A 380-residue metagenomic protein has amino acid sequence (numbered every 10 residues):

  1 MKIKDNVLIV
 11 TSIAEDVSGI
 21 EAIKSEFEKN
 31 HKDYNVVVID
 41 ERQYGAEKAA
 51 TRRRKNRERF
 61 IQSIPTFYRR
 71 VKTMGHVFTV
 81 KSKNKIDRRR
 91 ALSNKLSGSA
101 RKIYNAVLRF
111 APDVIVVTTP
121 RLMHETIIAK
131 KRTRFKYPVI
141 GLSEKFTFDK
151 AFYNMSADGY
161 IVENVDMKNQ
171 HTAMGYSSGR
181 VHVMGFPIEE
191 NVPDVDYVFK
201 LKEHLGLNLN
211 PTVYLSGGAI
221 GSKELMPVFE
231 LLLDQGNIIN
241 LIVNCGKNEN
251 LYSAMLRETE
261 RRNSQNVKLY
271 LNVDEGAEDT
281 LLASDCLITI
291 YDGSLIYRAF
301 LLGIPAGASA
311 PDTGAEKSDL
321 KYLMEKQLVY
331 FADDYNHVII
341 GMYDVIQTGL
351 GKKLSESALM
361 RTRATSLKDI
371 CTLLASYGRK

Functional and structural regions predicted by a protein language model:
A22-Y104, R109: Conserved N-terminal ligand/cofactor-binding loop architecture of enzyme catalytic domains
K131-V195: Active-site-proximal region of nucleotide-activated glycan assembly enzymes, centered on histidine/acidic-rich loops
P193-G206: A short helix/loop element that forms part of the nucleotide-sugar donor recognition site in Leloir-type
L207-A283: Donor-nucleotide binding loops and adjacent catalytic segments primarily of GT-B fold Leloir glycosyltransferases
L282-I290: Acidic donor-binding loop of glycosyltransferase active sites
L295-G341: Catalytic binding pocket for nucleotide-activated donors in carbohydrate/polymer assembly enzymes
L350-A364: A short, well-ordered alpha-helix in the C-terminal region of glycosyltransferases
R361-K380: C-terminal alpha-helical cap of glycosyltransferases
